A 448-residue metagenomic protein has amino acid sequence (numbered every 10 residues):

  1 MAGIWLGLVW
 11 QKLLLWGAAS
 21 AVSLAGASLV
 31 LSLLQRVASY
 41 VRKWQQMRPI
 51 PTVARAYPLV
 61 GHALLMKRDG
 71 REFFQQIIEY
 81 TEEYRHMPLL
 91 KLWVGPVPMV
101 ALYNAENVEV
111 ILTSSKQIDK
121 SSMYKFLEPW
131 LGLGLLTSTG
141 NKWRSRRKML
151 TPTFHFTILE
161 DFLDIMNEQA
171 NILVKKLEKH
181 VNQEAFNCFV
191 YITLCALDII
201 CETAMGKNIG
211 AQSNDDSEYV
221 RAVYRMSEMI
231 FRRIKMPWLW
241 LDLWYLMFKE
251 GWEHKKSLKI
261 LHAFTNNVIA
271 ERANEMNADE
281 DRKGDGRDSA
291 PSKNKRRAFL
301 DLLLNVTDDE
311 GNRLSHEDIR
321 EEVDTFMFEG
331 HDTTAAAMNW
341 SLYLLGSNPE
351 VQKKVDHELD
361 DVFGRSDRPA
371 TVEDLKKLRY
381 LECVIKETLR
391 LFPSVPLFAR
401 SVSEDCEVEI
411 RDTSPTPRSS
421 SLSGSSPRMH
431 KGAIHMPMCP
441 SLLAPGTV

Functional and structural regions predicted by a protein language model:
A2-S145, E160, D164-K176, S257 (+1 more regions): N-terminal membrane-proximal hinge/A-helix region immediately C-terminal to the signal-anchor transmembrane segment
A2-S28, L92-V100, T157-E168, E178-E202 (+6 more regions): Cytochrome P450
R48-R55, L163-N167, N182, F186 (+9 more regions): Cytochrome P450 I-helix active-site segment
Y57-M66, M229-K256: Alpha-helical membrane-targeting segments
L64-L65, I78, P88, H155-T157 (+5 more regions): Conserved cytochrome P450 catalytic core segment spanning the I/J/K helices
D69-E79, K120, D309-E321, D412-V448: Cytochrome P450 heme-binding Cys-pocket and its upstream "meander" loop
A101-N104, L173, T203-A204, T265-I269 (+2 more regions): Hydrophobic, repeat-rich solenoid/adaptor surfaces of innate immune receptors and signaling proteins
V108-S115, G210, D412-S419: Cytochrome P450 core scaffold surrounding the K-helix E-X-X-R motif and the conserved "meander" helix-loop region
